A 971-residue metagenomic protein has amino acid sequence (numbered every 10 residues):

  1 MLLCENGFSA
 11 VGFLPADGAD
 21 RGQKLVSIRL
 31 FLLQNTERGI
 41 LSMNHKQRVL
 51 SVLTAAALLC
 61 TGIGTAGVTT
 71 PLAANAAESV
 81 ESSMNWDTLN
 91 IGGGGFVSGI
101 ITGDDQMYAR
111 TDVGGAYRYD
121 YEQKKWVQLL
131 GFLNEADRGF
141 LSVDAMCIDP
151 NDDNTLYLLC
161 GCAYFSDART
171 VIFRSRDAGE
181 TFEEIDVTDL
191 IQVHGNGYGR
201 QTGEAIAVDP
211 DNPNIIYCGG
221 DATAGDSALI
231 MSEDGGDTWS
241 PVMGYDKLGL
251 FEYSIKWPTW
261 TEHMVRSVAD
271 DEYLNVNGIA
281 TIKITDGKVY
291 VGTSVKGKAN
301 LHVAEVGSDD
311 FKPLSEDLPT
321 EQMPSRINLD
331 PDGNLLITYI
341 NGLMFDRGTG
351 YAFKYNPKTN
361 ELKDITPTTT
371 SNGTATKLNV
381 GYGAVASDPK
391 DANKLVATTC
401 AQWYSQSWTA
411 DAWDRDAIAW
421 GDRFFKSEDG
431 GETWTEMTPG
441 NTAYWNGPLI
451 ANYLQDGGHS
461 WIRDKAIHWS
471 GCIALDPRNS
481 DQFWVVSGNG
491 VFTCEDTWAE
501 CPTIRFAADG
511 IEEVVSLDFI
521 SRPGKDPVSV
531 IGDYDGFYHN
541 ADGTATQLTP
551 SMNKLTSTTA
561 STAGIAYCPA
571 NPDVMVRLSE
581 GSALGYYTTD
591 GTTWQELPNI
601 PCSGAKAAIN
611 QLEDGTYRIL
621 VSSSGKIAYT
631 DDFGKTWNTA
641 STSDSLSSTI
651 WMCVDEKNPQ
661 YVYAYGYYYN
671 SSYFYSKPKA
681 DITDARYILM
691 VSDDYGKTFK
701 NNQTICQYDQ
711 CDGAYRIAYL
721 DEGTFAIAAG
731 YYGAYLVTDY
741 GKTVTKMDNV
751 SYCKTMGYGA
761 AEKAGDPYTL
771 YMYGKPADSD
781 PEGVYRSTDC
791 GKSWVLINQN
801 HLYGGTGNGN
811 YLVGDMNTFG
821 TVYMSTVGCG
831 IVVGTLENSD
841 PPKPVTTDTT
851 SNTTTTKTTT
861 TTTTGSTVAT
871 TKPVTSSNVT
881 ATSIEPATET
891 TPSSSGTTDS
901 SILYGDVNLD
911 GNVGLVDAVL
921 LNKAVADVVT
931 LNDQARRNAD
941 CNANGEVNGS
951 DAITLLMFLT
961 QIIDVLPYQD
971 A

Functional and structural regions predicted by a protein language model:
G64-G67, K843-K857, T863-A971: Cellulosome-associated attachment modules in secreted, modular CAZymes
G95-V97, F140-C147, Y198-A207, W257-T281 (+7 more regions): Signature of short aromatic-glycine-proline-rich micro-motifs recurring in repeat-based ectodomains
G115-Y117, K125, T170-R174, S227-M231 (+11 more regions): A short loop-to-beta-strand structural motif that recurs across blades of beta-propeller domains
R118-D120, P150, S175-R176, P210 (+14 more regions): Conserved Ser/Thr-centered positions that define the repeating blades of beta-propeller domains
G131-D137, D186-G197, M243-E272, T366-K377 (+3 more regions): Surface-exposed loop and turn segments in beta-propeller and other repeat-based domains that flank or scaffold
L159-T170, D221-A224, Y339-G350, T398-D422 (+2 more regions): Short, conserved, GDST-rich strand-edge loop motifs in beta-rich repeat architectures
A507-L517, T559-A560, D748-G757, S793-M816: Conserved blade-ending motifs and adjacent loop-strand segments that build the rim/top face of beta-propeller domains
G805-P842: Blade-level signature of beta-propeller repeat domains, shared across WD40, Kelch, NHL, RCC1 and BNR/Asp-box propellers
